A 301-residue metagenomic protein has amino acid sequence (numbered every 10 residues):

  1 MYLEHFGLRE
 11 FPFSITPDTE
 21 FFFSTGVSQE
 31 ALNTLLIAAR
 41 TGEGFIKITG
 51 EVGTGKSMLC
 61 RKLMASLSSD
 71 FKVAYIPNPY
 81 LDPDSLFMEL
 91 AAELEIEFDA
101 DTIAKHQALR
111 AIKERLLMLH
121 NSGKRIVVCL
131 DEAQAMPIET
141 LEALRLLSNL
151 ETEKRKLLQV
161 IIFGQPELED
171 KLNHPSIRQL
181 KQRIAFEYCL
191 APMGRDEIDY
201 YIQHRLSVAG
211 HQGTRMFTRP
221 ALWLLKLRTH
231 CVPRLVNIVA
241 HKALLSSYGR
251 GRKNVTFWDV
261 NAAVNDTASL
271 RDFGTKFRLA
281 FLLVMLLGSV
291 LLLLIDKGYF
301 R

Functional and structural regions predicted by a protein language model:
M1-G42, S289-R301: A short, basic N-terminal segment
F11, D70, D84-A100: Conserved NTP-binding/hydrolysis module of P-loop NTPases
G42-K62, P79: Walker A/P-loop nucleotide-binding motif
K47-G53, A104-Q107, Q134-A143, S148-S176: Sensor-1/coupling segment of RecA-like P-loop NTPase cores
K47-T49, L130, K226: Residues at the beta-strand->loop junction immediately N-terminal to the Walker
D82, F98-A143, T152-K156, G194-I198 (+2 more regions): Mid-core helix/loop region of P-loop NTP-binding domains shared across ATPases and GTPases
E93, L117-N121, V127, L150-E153 (+4 more regions): Helix-loop-helix "sensor" segment of P-loop NTPases
Q212-G213, T218-R301: C-terminal alpha-helical "lid" subdomain
